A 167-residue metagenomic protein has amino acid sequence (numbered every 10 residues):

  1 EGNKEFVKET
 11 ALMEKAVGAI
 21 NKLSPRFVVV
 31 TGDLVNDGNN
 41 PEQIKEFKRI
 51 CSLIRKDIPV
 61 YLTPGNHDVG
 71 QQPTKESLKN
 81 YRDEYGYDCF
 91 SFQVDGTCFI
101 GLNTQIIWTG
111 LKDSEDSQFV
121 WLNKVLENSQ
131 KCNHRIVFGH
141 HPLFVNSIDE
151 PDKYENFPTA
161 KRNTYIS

Functional and structural regions predicted by a protein language model:
E1, G32-L34, N66-H67, T104-Q105 (+1 more regions): Active-site metal-binding loops of divalent metal-dependent hydrolases
E1-K45, N146: N-terminal active-site segment of His-dependent metallophosphoesterases
N3, V7, N40-H134, D152-Y165: Extended active-site neighborhood of metal-dependent phosphoesterases/phosphodiesterases
A19-N21, Q93-G96, H140: Short hydrophobic/aromatic-rich motifs at helix boundaries and adjacent loops
S129-I148: Short acidic, glycine-rich surface-loop motifs adjacent to enzyme active sites
